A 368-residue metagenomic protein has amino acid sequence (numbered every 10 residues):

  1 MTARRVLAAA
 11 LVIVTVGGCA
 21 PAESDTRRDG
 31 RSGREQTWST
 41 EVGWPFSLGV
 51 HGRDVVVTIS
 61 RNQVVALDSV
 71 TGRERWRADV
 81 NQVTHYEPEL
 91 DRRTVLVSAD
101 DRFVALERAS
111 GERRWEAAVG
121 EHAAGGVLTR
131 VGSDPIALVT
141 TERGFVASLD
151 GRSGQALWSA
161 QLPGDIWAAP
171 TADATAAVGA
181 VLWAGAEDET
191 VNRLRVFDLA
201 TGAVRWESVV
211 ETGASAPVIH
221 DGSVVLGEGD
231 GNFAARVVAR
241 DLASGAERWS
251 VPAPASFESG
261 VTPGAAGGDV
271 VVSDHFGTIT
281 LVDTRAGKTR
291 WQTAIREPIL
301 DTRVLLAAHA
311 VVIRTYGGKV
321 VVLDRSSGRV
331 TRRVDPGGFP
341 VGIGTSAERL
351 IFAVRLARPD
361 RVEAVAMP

Functional and structural regions predicted by a protein language model:
T2, A10, G18-P368: Secretory-pathway ectodomains
L7: A motif-centric signal for short, conserved binding hotspots located in accessible loops or intrinsically disordered
